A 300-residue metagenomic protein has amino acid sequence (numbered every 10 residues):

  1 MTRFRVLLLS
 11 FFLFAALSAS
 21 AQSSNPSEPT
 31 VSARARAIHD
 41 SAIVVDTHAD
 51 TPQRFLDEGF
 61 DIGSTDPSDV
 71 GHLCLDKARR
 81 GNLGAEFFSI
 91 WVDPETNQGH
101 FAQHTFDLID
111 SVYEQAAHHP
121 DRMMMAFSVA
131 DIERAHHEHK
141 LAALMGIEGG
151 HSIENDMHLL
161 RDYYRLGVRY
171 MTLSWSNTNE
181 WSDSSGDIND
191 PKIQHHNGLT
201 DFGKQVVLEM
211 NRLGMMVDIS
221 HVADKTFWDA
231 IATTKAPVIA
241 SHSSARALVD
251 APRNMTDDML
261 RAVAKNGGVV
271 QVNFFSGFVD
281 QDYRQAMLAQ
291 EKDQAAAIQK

Functional and structural regions predicted by a protein language model:
M1-R5: Positively charged n-region of N-terminal signal peptides that target proteins for export
L7-S18: Bacterial N-terminal signal peptides
Q22-Q194, D250-K300: N-terminal hydrophobic targeting/anchoring segments and the immediately downstream early-domain regions of hydrolases
E154, R165-I239, S244-R253: Divalent metal-binding pocket/active-site signature
